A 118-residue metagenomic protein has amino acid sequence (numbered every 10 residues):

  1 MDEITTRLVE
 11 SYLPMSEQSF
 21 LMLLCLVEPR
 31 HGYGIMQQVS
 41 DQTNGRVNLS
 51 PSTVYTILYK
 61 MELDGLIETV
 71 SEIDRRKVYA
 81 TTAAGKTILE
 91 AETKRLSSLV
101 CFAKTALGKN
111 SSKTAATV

Functional and structural regions predicted by a protein language model:
M1-P14, L96-L99: Intrinsically disordered, low-complexity serine/threonine- and proline-rich regulatory segments
V9-T53: N-terminal helix-turn-helix DNA-binding core of bacterial DNA-binding proteins
L23-L24, Q37, Y59, E90 (+1 more regions): A cross-family signal for key residues in well-ordered alpha-helices that form functional helical elements
V54, L58-M61: Basic amphipathic alpha-helical segments that dock to polyanions
E62-D74, A80: Beta-hairpin "wing" of winged helix-turn-helix
D74-T93: Basic, amphipathic "hinge/linker" alpha-helix immediately C-terminal to the N-terminal HTH DNA-binding motif
T87-V118: Amphipathic alpha-helical dimerization/coiled-coil segments that flank or bridge DNA-binding/regulatory modules
